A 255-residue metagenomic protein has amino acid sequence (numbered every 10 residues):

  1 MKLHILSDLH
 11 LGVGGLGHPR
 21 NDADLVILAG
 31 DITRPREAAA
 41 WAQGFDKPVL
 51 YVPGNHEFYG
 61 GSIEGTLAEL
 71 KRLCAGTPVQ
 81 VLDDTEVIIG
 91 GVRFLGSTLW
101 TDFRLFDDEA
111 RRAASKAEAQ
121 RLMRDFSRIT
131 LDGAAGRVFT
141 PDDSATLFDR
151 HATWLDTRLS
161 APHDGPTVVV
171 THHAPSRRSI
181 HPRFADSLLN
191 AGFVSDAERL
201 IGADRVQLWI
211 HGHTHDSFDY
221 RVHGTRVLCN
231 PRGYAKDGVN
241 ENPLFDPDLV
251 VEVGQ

Functional and structural regions predicted by a protein language model:
M1-H4, E86-G96, A117, P166 (+1 more regions): Beta-strand-turn-beta hairpins that frame and shape the catalytic cleft of phosphate-ester-processing enzymes
M1-Y51, E57-T66, P141, Q255: N-terminal active-site segment of His-dependent metallophosphoesterases
I5-S7, V26-D31, L50-N55, Q80-D84 (+4 more regions): Active-site neighborhood of phospho(di)ester-bond hydrolases with catalytic His/Asp-centered motifs
H10-G15, T33-A38, H56-T66, E86-I88 (+4 more regions): Active-site environment of divalent metal-dependent phosphoester hydrolases
R20-N21, I89, S160-G165, A203: Glycine-rich phosphate-binding loop signature in dinucleotide/nucleotide-binding domains
L50-H56, S62-M123: A basic- and aromatic-enriched beta-loop-alpha substructure that forms the phosphate/nucleotide- and DNA/RNA-contacting
L95-V168, P175-F184: Active-site-proximal loop/helix segment associated with metal-binding centers of metalloenzymes
H181, S187-Q207, H215-Q255: Binuclear metal-dependent phosphoesterase catalytic core
